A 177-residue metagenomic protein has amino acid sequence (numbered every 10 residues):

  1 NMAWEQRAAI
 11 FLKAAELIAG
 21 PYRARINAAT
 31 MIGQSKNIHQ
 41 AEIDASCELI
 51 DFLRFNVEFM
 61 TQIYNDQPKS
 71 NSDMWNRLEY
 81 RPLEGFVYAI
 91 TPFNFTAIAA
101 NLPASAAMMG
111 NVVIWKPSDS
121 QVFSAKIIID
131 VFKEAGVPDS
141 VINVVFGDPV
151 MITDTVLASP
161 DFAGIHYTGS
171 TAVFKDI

Functional and structural regions predicted by a protein language model:
N1-Y64: Glycine-rich loop-to-alpha-helix module at the N-terminal edge of alpha/beta enzyme cores
M31, M60-I177: Rossmann-like NAD(P) dinucleotide-binding subdomain of oxidoreductase/dehydrogenase enzymes
